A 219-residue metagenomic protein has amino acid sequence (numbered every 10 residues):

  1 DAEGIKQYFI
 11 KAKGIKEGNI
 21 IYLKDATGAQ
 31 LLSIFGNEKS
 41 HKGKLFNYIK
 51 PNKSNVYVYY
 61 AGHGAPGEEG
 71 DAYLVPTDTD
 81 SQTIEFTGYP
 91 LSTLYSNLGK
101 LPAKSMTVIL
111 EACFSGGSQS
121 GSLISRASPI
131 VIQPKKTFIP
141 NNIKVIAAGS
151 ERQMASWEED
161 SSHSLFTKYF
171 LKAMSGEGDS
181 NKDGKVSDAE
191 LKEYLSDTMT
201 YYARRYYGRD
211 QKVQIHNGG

Functional and structural regions predicted by a protein language model:
D1-G219: Cysteine endopeptidase catalytic domains of the caspase/legumain-like
